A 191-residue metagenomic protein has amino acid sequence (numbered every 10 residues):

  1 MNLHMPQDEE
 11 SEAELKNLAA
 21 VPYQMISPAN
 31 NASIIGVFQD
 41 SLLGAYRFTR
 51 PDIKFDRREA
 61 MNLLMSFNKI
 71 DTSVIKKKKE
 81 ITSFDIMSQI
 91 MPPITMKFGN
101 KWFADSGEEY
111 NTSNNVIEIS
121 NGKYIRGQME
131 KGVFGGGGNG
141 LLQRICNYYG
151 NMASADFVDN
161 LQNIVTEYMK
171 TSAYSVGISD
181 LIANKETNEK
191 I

Functional and structural regions predicted by a protein language model:
M1-I191: Feature marking long nucleic-acid-engaging regions of large polymerase/nuclease enzymes
